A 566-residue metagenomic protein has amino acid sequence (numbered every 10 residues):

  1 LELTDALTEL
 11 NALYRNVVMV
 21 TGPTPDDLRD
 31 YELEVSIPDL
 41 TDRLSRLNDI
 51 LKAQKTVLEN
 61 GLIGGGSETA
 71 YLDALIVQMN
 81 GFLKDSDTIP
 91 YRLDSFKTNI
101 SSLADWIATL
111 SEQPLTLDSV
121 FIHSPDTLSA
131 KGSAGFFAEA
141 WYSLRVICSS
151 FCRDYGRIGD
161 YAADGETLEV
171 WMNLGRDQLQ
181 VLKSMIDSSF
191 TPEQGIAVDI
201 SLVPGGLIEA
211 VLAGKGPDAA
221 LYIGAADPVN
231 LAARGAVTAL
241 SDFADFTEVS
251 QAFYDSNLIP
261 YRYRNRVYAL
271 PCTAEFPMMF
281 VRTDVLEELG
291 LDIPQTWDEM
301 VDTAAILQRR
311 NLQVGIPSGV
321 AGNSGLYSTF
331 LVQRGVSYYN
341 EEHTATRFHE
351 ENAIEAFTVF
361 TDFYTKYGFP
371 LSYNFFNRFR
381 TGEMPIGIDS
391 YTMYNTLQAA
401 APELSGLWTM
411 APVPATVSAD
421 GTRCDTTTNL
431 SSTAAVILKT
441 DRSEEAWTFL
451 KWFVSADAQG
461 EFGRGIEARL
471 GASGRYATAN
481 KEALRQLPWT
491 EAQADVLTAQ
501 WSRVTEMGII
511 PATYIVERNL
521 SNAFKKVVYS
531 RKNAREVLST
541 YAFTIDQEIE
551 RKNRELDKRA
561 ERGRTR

Functional and structural regions predicted by a protein language model:
L7-V229, E445, R535-E536, T540-R566: Conserved N-terminal structural module of periplasmic/extracytoplasmic solute-binding proteins
D85-R92, F96, Q113, L117-H123 (+2 more regions): C-terminal capping/gating helix-and-loop segments adjacent to ligand/active sites or protein-protein/ligand interfaces
R145-D164, A225-M278, V301-T303, S405-T422 (+1 more regions): Hinge/lid segment of periplasmic solute-binding proteins
S188-Y254, P260-R262, T283-Q295, P385-I386 (+5 more regions): Extracytoplasmic "Venus flytrap"/periplasmic binding protein-like
A232-A236, Y254-I293, D298-V301, L312 (+5 more regions): Periplasmic solute-binding protein
E342-S372, V413: Glycine-centered hinge/linker elements that transmit conformational signals in sensory and ligand-binding systems
A401-R475, S502-T505, I509, N522: Extracytoplasmic/periplasmic substrate-recognition and gating elements
V413-A415, R464-K526, D557-R566: Long, aromatic- and glycine/proline-rich binding clefts that accommodate carbohydrate-like moieties
